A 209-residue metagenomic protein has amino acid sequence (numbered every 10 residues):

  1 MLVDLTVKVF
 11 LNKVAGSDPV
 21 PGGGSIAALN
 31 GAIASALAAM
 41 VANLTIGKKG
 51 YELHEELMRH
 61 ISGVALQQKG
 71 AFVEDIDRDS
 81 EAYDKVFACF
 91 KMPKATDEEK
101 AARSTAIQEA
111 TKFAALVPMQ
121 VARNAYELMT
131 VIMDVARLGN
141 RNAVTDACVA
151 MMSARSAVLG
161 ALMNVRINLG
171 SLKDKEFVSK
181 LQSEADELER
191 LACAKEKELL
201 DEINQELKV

Functional and structural regions predicted by a protein language model:
L2-P21: Short, hydrophobic/aliphatic alpha-helical segments
V3, Q120, R166-N168: Polytopic transmembrane helical bundles with strong interfacial aromatic enrichment
G16-L37, A143-A161: Conserved phosphate/anionic-ligand binding catalytic regions in large, soluble enzymes, centered on
L37-L57: Phosphate-handling active-site elements
G50-F87: A structural-propensity feature for long, helix-poor, extended segments
I61, A65-F72, P118, A125 (+2 more regions): Amphipathic alpha-helical coiled-coil segments
D79, Y83-M152, S156: Amphipathic alpha-helical interface segments
L128, A143-E202, V209: Preference for long, well-ordered alpha-helical segments
